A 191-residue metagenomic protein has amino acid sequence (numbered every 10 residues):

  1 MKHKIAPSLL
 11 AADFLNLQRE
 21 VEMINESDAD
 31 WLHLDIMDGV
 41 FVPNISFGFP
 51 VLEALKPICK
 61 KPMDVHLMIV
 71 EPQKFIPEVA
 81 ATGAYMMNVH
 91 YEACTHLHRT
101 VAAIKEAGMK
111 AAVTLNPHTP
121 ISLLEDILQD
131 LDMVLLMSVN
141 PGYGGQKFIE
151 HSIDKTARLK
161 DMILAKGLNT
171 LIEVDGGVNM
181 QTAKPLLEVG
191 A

Functional and structural regions predicted by a protein language model:
M1-N88, E92-H96, A103-E106, K110-A111 (+5 more regions): Conserved N-terminal beta1-alpha1 strand-loop-helix module at the mouth
A84, G190-A191: Conserved acetyl-CoA-binding loop of GNAT-fold acetyltransferases
H96, P120, G142-Y143: Short glycine-rich, flexible loops that bind phosphorylated cofactors or substrates
V101-A103, T119: Predominantly soluble domains enriched in secretory-pathway, periplasmic, or organellar proteins
T114-H118: Short gly/ser/thr-rich secondary-structure transition/capping motifs
P141, G176: Active-site acidic-Proline motif in GNAT/NAT acetyltransferases
G177-V189: Acidic, divalent-metal-coordinating active-site segment for phosphoryl/phosphodiester hydrolysis, typified by short
